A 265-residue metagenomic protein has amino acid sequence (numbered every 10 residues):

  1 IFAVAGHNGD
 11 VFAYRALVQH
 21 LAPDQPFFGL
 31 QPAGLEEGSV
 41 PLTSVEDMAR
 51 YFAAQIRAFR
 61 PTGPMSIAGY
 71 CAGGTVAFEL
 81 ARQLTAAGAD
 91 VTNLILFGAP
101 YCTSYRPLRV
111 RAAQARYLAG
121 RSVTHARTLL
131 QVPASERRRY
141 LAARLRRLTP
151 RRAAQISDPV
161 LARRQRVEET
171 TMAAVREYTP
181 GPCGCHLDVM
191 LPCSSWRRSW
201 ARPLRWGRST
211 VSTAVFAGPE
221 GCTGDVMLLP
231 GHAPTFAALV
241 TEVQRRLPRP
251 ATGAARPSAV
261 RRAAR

Functional and structural regions predicted by a protein language model:
I1-R265: A hydrolase-biased, glycine/serine/histidine/acidic-enriched motif that marks catalytic-domain neighborhoods in diverse
